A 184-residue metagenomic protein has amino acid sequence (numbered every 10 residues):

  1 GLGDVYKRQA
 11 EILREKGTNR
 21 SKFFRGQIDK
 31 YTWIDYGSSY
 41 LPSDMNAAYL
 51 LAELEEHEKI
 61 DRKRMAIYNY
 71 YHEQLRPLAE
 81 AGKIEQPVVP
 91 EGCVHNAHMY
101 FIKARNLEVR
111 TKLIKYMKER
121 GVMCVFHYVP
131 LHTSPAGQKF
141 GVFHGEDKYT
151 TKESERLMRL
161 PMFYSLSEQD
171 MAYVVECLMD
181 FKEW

Functional and structural regions predicted by a protein language model:
G1-Y6: Short, small-residue-biased leader/transition segments that mark boundaries at the very start of proteins
R8-W184: PLP-dependent aminotransferase class I/II
